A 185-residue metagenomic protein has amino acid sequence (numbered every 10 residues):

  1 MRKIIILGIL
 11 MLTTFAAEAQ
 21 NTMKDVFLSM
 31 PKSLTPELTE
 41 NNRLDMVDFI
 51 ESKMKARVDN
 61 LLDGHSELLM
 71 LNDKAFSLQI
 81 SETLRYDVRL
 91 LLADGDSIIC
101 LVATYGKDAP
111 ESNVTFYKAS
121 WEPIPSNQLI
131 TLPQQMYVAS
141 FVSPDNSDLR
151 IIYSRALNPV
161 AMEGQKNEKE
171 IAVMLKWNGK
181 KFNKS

Functional and structural regions predicted by a protein language model:
I4-T13: Sec-dependent N-terminal signal peptides
F15-A19: Sec/Tat signal peptide C-region and signal peptidase I cleavage site
Q20-L91: Terminal domain-start segments
E67-S77, F116-N127, W177-K181: Surface-exposed loop/turn elements that mediate protein-protein interactions on large endomembrane-trafficking
F76-Q79, L101-G106, I151-A156: Short beta-strand segments that buttress and anchor functional surface loops
L78-Q79, T104-P110, A161-K166: Short consensus segments that form the blades of beta-propeller domains, in both extracellular/periplasmic
D94-L129: Mid-length scaffold segments of soluble, non-membrane domains
I124-S185: Short aromatic loop motif centered on NTY/YTY
